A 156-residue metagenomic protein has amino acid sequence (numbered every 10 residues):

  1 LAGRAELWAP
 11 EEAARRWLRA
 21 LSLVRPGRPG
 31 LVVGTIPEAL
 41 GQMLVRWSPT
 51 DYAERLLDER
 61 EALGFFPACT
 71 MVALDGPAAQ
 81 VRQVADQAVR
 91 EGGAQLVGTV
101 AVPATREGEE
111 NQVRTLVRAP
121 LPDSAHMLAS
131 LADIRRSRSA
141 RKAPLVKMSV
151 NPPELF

Functional and structural regions predicted by a protein language model:
L1-E12, R19-F156: Accessory helical-bundle/CTD segments and flexible terminal tails appended to RecA-like ATPase motors
